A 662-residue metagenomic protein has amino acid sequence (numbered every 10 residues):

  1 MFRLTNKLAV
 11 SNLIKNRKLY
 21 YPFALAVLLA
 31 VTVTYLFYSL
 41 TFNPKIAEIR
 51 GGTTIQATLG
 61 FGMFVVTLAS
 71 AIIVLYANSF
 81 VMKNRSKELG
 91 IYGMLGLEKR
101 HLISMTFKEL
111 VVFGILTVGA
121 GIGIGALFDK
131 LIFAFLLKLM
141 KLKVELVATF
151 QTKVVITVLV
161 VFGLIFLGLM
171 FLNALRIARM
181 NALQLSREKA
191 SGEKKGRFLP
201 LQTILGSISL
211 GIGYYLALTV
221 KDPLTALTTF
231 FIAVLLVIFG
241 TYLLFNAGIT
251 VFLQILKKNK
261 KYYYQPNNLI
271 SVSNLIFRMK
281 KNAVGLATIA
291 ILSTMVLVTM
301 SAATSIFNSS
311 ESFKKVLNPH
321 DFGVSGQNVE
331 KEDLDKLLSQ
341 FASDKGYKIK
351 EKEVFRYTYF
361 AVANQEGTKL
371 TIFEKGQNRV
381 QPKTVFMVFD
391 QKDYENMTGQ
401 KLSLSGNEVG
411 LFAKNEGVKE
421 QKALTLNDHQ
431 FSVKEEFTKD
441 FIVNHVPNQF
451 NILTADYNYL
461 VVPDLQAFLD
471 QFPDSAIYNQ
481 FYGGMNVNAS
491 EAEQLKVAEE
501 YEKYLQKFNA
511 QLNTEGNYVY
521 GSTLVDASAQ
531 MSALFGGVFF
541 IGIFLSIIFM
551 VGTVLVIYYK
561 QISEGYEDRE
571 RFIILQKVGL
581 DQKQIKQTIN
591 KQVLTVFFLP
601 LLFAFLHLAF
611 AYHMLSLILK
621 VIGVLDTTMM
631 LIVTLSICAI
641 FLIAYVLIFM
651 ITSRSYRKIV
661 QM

Functional and structural regions predicted by a protein language model:
M1-V31, K195-P200, S209, L244-S293 (+1 more regions): N-terminal Sec/SRP start-transfer signal
R3-K7, R179-E193, Y566-E570, R657-M662: Short cytosolic juxtamembrane segments of multi-pass membrane proteins
S11, K15, N84-M94, R187-E188 (+6 more regions): Short amphipathic alpha-helical coupling elements at transmembrane boundaries
K18-P44, T54-G90, L110-I124, I204-I208 (+5 more regions): Hydrophobic alpha-helical transmembrane segments of multi-pass inner-membrane transport and secretion
S39-T53, I122-V154, I212-T228, L599-M662: Short helix-loop junctions at transmembrane helix boundaries
V112-L256: Hydrophobic alpha-helical segments
F313, H320-S325, K331-V551: Basic-flanked hydrophobic alpha-helices used for secretion and membrane insertion
